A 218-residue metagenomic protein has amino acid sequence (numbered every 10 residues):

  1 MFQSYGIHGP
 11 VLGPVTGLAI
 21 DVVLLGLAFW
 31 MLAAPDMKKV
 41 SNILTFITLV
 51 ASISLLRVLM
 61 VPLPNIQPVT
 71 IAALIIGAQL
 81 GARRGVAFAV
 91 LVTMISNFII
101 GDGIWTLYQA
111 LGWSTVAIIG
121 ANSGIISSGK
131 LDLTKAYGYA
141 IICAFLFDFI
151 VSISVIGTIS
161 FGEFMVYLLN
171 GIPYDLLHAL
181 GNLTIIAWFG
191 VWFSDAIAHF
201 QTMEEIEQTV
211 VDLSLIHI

Functional and structural regions predicted by a protein language model:
M1-I75: Hydrophobic transmembrane alpha-helices
M1-V22, T106-A110, N122-L213: Membrane-embedded alpha-helical hairpins and interfacial helices in multi-pass inner-membrane proteins
Q3-Y5, L49-L59, V92-D102, A140-V151: Aromatic-anchored segments of alpha-helical transmembrane domains
K38-F46, G81-G85, A136, F193: Membrane-interfacial loop-to-transmembrane alpha-helix junctions, especially the N-terminal start
S54-P68, V90-G124: Interfacial aromatic-anchored transmembrane helix boundaries in multi-pass membrane proteins
V69-G85, I119-S123: Generic transmembrane alpha-helix motif of multi-pass integral membrane proteins
A87-V90, W188-F189: Short hydrophobic alpha-helical segments that form membrane-spanning helices or hydrophobic packing faces of helical
I216-I218: Conserved small/polar residues in nucleotide/adenosyl-binding loops
